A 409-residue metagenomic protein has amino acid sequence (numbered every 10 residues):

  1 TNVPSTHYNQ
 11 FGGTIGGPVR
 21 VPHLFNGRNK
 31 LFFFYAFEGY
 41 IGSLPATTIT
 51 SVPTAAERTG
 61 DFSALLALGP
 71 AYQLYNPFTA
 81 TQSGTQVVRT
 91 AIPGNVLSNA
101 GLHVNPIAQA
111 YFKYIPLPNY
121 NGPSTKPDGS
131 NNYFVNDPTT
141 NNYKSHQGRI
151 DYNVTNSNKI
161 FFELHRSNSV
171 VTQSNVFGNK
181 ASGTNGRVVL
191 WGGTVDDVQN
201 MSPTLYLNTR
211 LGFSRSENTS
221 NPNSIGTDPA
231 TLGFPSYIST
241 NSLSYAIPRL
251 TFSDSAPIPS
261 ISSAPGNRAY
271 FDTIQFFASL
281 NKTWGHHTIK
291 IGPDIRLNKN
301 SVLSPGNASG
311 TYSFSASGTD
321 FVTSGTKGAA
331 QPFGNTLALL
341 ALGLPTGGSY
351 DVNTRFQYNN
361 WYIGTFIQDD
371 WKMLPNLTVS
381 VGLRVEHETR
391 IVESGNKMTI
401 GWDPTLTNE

Functional and structural regions predicted by a protein language model:
T1-E409: Short acidic-glycine motifs
